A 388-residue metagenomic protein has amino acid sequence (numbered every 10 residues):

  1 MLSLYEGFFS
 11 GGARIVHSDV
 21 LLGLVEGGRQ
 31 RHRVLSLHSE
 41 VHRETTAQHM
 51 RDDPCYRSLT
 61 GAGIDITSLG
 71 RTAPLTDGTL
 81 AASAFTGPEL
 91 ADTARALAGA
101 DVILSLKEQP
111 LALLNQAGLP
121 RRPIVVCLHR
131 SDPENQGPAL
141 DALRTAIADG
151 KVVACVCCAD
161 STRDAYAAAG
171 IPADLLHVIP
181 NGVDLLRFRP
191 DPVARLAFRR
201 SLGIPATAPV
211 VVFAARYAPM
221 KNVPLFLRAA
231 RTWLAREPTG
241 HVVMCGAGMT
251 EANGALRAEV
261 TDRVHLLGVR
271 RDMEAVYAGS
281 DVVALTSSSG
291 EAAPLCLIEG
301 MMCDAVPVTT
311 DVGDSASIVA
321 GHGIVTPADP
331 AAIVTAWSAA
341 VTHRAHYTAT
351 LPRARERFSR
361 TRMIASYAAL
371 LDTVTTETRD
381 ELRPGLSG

Functional and structural regions predicted by a protein language model:
R14-L22, P209, F213-T232, A365: A conserved mid-protein helix/loop that constitutes part of the nucleotide-sugar donor-binding site
L35-E44, V183, A214, A218 (+1 more regions): Glycosyltransferase donor-sugar binding loop
D52-P54, R189-I204, T348-A349: A short helix/loop element that forms part of the nucleotide-sugar donor recognition site in Leloir-type
D65-I66, N253-R270: Nucleotide-activated donor-binding/catalytic signature segment of Leloir-type glycosyltransferases, i.e., the conserved
S105-L111, L128: Short His-centered aromatic/hydrophobic patch
S161, G182: Carbohydrate-associated surface elements
A305-T309: Short hydrophobic beta-strand element within catalytic cores of glycosyltransferases and related nucleotide-activated
G321-A331, A339-R344: Conserved acidic donor-binding segment of nucleotide-sugar-dependent glycosyltransferases
